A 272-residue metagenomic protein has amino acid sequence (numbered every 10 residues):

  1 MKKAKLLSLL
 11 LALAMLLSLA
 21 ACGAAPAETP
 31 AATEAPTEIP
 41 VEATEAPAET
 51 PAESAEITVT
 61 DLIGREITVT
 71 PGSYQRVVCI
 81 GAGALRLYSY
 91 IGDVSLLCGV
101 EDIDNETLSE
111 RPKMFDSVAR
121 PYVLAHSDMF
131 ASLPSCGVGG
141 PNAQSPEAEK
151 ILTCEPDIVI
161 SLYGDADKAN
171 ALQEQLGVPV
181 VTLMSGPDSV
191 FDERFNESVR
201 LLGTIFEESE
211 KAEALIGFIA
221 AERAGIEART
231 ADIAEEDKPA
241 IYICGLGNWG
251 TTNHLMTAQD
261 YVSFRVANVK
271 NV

Functional and structural regions predicted by a protein language model:
A4-A25: Sec-dependent N-terminal signal peptides of Gram-positive bacterial secreted proteins and lipoproteins
C22-Y90, E210-I243: Bacterial Sec-exported substrate-binding components of ABC uptake systems
E66-V69, Y74, L124-V138, V266-V272: A local structural motif
V69, S73, Q144-P156, Q175 (+1 more regions): Short helices/loops that flank or line small-molecule/ion binding pockets
L85-C154, I158, Y163: A short, structured surface patch at a secondary-structure boundary
D93, Q175-V178, A267: Short, structured coil segments at secondary-structure junctions
K168-T252: Extracytoplasmic substrate-binding proteins
N253-V272: Alpha-helical, coiled-coil/dimerization segments enriched in small aliphatic residues
